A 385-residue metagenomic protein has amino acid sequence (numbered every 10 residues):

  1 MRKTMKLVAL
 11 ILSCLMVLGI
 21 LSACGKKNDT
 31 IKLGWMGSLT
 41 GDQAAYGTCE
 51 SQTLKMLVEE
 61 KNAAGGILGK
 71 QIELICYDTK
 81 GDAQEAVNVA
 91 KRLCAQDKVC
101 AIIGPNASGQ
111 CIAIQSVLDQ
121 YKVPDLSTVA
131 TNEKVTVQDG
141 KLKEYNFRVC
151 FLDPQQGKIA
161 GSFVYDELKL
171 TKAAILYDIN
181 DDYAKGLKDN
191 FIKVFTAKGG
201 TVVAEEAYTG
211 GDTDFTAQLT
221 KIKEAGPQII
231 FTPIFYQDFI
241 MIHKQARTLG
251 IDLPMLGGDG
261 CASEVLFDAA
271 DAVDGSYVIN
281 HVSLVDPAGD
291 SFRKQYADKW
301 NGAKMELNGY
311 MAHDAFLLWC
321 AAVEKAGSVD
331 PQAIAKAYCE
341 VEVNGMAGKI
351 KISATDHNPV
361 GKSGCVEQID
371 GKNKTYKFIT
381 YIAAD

Functional and structural regions predicted by a protein language model:
M1-K32, A63, Y381-D385: Short, low-complexity disordered leader/linker segments with a strong preference for bacterial N-terminal type II
G25-G37, A63-I72, Y165-T171: Immediate post-signal peptide segment of exported/extracytoplasmic ligand-binding proteins
G25-K27, A45-Q52, A64-V137, Y208-F215 (+2 more regions): Beta-alpha junction/loop-to-helix N-cap segments that form part of ligand/metal-binding clefts
G34-K55, Y77-Q84, N106-A107, L176-K185 (+2 more regions): Extracytoplasmic "Venus flytrap"
K55, E59-G66, K91-V99, Q115-V123 (+8 more regions): Sec-exported extracytoplasmic/periplasmic mature domains
V99-A204, D252-V278: Extracytoplasmic ligand/sensor domains, especially the bilobed periplasmic-binding protein
H243-H313, I369-D370, Y376-A384: Extracellular/periplasmic periplasmic-binding protein-like sensory domains
Y296-E306, C320-Y376: Segments of small-molecule ligand-sensing domains
